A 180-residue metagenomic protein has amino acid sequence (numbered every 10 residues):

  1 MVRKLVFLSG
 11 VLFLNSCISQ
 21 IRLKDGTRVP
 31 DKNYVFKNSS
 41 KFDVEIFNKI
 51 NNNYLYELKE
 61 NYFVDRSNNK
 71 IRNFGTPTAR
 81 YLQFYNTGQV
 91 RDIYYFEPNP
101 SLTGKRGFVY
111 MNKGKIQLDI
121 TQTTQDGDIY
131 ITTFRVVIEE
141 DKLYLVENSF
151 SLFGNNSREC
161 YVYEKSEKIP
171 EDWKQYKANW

Functional and structural regions predicted by a protein language model:
M1-T27: Bacterial Sec-dependent N-terminal signal peptides
I18-K105, N112, Q117-W180: Lipid interaction determinants
